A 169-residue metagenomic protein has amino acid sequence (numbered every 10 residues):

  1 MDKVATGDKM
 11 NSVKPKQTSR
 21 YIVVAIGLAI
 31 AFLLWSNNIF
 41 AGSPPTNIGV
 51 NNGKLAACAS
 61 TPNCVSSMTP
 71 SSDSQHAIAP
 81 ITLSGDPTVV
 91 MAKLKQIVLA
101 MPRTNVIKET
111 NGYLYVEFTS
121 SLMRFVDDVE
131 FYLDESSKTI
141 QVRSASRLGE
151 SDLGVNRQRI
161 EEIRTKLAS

Functional and structural regions predicted by a protein language model:
M1-K9: N-terminal amphipathic/basic-hydrophobic helices that include classical n-h-c signal peptides and signal-anchor
K3-V4, L28-I30: Residue-level detector of intrinsically disordered, flexible termini and proteolytic processing junctions
G7, V13-R20, L33-S169: Ser/Thr-rich, low-complexity intrinsically disordered terminal regions
S19-L28: Hydrophobic H-region at the start of alpha-helical membrane spans
